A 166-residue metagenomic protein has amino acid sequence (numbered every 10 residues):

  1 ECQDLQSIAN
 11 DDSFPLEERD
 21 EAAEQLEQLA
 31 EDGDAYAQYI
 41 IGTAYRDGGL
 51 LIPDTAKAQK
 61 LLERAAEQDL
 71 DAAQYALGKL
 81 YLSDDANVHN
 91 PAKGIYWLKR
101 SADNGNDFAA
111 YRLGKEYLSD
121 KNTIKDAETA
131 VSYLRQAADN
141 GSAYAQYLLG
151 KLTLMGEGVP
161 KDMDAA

Functional and structural regions predicted by a protein language model:
E1-Q25, E31, Y39: N-terminal leader/linker segments that initiate helical-solenoid repeat arrays
D4-A9, I40-D47, A76-S83, R112-S119 (+1 more regions): Hydrophobic face of amphipathic alpha-helices that form TPR/SEL1-like repeat modules and related alpha-solenoid
D11-D12, E18, E31-D34, D47-G49 (+8 more regions): Short helix-capping/linker turns of helical repeat alpha-solenoids
L16-E21, I52-L61, N87-W97, T123-Y133 (+1 more regions): Structural signature of tandem alpha-helical TPR/SEL1-like repeats, specifically the intra-repeat loop/turn
Q25, A44-R46, Q59, R64 (+8 more regions): Sensor of tandemly repeated, compositionally biased sequence architecture
